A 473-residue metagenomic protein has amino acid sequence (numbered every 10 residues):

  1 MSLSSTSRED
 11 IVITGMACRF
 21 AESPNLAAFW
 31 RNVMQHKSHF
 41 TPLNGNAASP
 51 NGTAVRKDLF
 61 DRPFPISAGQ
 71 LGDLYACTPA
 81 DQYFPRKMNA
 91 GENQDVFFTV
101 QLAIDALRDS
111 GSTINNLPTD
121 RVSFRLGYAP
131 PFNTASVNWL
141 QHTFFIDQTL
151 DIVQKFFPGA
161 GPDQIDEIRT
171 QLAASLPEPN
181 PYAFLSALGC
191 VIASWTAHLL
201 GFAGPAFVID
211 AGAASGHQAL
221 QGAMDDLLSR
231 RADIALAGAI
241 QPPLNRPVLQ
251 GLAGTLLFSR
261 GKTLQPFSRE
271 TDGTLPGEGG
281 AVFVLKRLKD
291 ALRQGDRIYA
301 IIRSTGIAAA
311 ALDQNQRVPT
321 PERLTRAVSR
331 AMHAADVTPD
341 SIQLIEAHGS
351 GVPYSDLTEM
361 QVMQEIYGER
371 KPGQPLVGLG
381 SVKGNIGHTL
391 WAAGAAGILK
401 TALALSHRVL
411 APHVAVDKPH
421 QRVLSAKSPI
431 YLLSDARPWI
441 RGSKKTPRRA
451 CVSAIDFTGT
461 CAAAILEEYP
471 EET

Functional and structural regions predicted by a protein language model:
S2-T473: Condensing-enzyme catalytic core of the thiolase-fold
